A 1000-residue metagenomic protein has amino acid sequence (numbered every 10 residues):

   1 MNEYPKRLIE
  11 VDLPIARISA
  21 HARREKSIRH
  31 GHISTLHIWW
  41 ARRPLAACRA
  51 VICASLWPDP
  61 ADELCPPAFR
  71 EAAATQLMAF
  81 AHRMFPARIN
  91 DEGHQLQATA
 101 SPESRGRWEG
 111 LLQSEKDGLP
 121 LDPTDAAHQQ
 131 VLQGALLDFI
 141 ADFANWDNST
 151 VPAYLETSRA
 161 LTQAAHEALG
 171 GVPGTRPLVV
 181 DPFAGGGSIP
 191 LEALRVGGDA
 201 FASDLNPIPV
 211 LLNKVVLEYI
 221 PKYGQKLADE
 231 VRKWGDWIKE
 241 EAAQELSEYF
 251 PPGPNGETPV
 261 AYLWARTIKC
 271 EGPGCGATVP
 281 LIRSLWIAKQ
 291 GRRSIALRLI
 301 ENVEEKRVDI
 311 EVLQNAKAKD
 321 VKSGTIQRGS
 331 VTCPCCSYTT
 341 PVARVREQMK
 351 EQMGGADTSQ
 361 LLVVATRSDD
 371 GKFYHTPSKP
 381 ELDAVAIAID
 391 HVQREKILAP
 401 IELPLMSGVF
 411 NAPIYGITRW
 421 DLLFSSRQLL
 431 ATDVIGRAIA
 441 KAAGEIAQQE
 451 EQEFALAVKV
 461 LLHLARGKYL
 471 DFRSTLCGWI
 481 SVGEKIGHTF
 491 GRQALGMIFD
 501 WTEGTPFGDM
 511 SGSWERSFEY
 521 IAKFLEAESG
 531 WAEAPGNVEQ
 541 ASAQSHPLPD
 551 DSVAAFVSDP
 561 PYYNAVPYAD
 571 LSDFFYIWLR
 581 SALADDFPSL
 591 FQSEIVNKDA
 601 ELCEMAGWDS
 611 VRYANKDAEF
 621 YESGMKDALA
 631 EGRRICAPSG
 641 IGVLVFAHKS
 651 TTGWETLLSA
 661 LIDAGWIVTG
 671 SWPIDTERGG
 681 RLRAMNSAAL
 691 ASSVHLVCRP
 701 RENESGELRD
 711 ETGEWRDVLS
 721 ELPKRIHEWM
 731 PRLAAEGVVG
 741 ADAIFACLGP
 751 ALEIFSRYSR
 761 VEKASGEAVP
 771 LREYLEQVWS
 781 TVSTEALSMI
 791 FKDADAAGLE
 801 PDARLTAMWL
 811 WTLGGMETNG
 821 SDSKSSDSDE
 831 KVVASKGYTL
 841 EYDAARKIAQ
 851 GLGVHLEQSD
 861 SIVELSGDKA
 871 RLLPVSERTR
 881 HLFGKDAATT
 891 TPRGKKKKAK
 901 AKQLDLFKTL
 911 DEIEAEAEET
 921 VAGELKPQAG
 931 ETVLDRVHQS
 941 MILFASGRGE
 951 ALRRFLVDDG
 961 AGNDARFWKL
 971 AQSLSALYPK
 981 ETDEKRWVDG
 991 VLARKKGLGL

Functional and structural regions predicted by a protein language model:
N2-V179, P190, L194-P549, A565-A614 (+9 more regions): Nucleic-acid modification enzymes, centered on SAM-dependent nucleic-acid methyltransferases
P182, S203, S558-P560: Conserved beta-strand/loop positions that form the S-adenosyl-L-methionine
G186: Conserved SAM/SAH-binding loop
V458, E631-P638, G642-L644, T656: Conserved, well-ordered alpha-helix/loop/beta-strand core segments that scaffold catalytic motifs
V553-V557: Short SAM/SAH-binding signature in class I
E622-S639, D663: A short glycine-rich, Lys/Arg-flanked "PGG" loop and its adjoining helix->strand segment in the class I
G653-D663: Conserved helicase motor "Helicase C" RecA-like lobe of SF1/SF2 P-loop NTPases
